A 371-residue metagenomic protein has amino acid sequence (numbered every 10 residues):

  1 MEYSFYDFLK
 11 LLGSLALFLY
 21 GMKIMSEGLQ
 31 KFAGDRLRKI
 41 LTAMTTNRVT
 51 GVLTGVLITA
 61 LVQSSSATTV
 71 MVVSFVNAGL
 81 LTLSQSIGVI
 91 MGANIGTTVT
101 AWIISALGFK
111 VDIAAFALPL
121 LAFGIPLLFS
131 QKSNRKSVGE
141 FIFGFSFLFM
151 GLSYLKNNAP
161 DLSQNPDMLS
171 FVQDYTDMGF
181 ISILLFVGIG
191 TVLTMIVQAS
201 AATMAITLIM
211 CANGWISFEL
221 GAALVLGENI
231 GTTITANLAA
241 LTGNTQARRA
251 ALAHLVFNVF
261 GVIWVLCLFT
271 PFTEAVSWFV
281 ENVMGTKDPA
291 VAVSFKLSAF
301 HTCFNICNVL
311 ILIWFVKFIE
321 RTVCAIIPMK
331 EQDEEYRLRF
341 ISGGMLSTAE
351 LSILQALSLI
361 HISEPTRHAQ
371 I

Functional and structural regions predicted by a protein language model:
E2-M44, R48, I142-V192, M210: Helix-loop-helix hairpins and the membrane-proximal interhelical loops of multi-pass alpha-helical transport proteins
F5, L9-K10, S14, T50 (+13 more regions): Alpha-helical transmembrane segments of multi-pass inner-membrane proteins, especially transporters/permeases
L15, D35, K39, A43 (+12 more regions): Alpha-helical transmembrane segments of multi-pass membrane proteins, especially transporters and channels
T59-T68, I87-A101, I113-A117, L148 (+5 more regions): Membrane-embedded alpha-helical segments of transport systems, primarily multispan ion/solute transporters
L61, V70-N94, A101-F116, T194-G231 (+3 more regions): Membrane-interfacial helix-loop connectors
D112-A114, A122-I189, V256-V262, L297-V309: Core mid-bundle transmembrane helix pairs that form the ion/substrate translocation pathway in diverse multi-pass
N244, L266-F300, I306-S358: Membrane-interfacial segments at transmembrane helix termini in multi-pass membrane proteins
I360-H361, H368-I371: Single conserved hydrophobic/aromatic residue that forms the stacking wall/gate of nucleotide- or nucleobase-binding
